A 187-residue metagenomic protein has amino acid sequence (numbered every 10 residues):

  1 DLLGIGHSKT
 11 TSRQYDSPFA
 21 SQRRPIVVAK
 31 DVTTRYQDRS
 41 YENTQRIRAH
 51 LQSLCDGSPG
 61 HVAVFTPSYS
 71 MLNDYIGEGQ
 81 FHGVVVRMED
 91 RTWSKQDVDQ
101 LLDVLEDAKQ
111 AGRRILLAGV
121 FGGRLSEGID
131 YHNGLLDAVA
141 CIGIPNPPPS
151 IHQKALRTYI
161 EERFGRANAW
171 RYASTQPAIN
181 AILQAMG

Functional and structural regions predicted by a protein language model:
D1-M186: ASCE RecA-like P-loop NTPase motor cores that couple ATP hydrolysis to mechanical translocation on nucleic acids
